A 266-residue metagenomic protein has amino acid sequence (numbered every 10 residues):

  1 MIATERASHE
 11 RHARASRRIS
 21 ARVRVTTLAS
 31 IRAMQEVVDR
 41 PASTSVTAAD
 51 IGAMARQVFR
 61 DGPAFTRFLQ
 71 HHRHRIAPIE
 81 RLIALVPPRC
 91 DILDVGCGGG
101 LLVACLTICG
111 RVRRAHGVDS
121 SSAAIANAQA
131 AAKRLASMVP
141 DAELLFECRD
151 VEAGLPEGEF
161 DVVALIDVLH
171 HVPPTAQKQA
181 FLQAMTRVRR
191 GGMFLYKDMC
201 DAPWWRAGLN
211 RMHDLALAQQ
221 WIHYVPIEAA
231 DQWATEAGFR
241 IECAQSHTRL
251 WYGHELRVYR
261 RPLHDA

Functional and structural regions predicted by a protein language model:
R56-I76: Class I SAM-dependent methyltransferase Rossmann-like catalytic core, especially the SAM/SAH-binding loop
H72-R89: Conserved alpha-helix/loop element of class I SAM-dependent methyltransferases that forms part of the SAM/SAH-binding
G99-R111: Conserved SAM-binding loop of SAM-dependent methyltransferases across substrates and taxa, primarily the Class I
S121-A123: Conserved SAM/SAH-binding beta-strand->alpha-helix loop
M138-E152: Conserved SAM-binding strand-loop segment of SAM-dependent methyltransferases
A164: A conserved beta-strand element that flanks and buttresses the S-adenosyl-L-methionine
V172-Q183: A short, conserved alpha-helix within the catalytic core of class I
Y196-A237, C243-W251: C-terminal alpha-helical "lid/dimerization" subdomain adjacent to the S-adenosyl-L-methionine
